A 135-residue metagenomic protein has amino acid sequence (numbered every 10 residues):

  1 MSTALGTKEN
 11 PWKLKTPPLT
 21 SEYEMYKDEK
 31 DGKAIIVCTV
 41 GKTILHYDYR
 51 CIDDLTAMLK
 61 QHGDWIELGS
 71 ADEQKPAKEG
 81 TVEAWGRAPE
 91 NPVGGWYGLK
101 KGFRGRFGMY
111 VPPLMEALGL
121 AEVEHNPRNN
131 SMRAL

Functional and structural regions predicted by a protein language model:
M1-S2, L114: Accessory terminal alpha-helical modules
S2-A77: Long, low-complexity, charged/polar intrinsically disordered regions in eukaryotic proteins
D31-K33, G95-W96, R133-L135: Charged, low-complexity intrinsically disordered segments and flexible loops
K33-I35, M115, N130-M132: Hydrophobic residues embedded in beta-strands of well-ordered beta-sheets
T56, M109-P113: Short, hydrophobic-biased segments on the C-terminal half of alpha helices that form "recognition helices"
E79-G80, A84-R106: Short helix-coil junctions and helix-kink-helix linkers
V93-W96, P113-A117: Compact DNA/chromatin-associated regulatory and scaffold domains in nuclear/nucleoid proteins
E116-N130: A short, conserved structural fragment
